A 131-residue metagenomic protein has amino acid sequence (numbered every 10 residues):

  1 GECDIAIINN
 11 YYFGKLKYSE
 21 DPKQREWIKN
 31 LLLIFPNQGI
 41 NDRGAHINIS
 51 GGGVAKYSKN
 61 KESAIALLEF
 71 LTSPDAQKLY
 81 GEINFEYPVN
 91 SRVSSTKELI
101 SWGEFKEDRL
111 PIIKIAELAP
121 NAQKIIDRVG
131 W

Functional and structural regions predicted by a protein language model:
G1-I34: Ligand-binding pocket segment of bilobal, Venus flytrap-like solute-binding proteins
Y11-G14, Q38-N41, K59, S73-P74: Solvent-exposed loop/turn segments at secondary-structure junctions within structured extracellular/periplasmic domains
Y12, N60-A64, A76, A122-I125: Stable alpha-helical elements in mature extracytoplasmic
G39-G44, F85-E104: Short glycine/proline-rich, acidic loop/turn segments that cap or connect secondary-structure elements
I47-N60, L79-I83: A bilobed periplasmic-binding-protein/Venus flytrap-type ligand-binding module shared by bacterial periplasmic
L67: Substrate/cofactor-recognition hotspot
F70-S94: Periplasmic-binding protein-like
S95-W131: Extracellular/periplasmic bilobal clamshell ligand-binding domains
